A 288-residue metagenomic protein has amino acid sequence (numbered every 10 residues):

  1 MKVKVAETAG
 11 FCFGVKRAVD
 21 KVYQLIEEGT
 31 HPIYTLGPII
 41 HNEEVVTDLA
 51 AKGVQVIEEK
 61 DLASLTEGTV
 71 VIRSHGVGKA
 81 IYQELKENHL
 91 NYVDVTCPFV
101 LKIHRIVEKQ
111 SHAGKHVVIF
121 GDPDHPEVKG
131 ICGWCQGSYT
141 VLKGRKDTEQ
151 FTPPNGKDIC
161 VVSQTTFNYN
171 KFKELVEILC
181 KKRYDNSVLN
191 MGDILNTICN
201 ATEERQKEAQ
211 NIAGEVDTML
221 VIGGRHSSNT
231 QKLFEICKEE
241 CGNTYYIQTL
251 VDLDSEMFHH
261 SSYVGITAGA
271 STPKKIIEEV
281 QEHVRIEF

Functional and structural regions predicted by a protein language model:
M1-F288: The feature marks the mature, well-folded catalytic cores of soluble enzymes
